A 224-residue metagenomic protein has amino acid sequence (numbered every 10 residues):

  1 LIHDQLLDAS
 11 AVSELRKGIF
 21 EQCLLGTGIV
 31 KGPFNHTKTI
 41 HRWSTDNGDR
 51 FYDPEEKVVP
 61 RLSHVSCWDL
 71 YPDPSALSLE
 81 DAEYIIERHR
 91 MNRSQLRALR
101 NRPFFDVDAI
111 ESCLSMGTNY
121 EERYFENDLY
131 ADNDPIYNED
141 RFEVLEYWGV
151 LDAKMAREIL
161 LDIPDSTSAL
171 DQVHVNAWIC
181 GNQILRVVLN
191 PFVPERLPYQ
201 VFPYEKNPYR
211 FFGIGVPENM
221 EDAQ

Functional and structural regions predicted by a protein language model:
L1-Q224: Extended alpha-helical, oligomerization-prone segments that build pores/tubes and scaffolds
